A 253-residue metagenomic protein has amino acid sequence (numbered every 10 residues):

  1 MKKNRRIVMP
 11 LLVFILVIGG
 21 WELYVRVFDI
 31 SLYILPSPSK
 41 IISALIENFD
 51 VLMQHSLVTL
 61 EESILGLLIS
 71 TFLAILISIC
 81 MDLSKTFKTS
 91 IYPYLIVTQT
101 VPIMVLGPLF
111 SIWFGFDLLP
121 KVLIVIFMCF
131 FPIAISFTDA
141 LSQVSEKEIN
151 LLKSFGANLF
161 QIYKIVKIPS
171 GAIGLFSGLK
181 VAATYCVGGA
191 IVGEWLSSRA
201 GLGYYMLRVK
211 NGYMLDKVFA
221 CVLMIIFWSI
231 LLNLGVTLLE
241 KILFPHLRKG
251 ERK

Functional and structural regions predicted by a protein language model:
R5-V27: N-terminal signal-anchor transmembrane alpha helix
V27-L68: Periplasmic/extracellular loop-to-transmembrane helix junction in inner-membrane transport proteins
L65-L95: Transmembrane-helix boundary motif in ABC transporter permease subunits
K85, S177, F219-K253: C-terminal transmembrane helix and the adjacent membrane-cytosol boundary/short C-terminal tail of inner/organellar
I96-P132, D139-A140: Generic hydrophobic transmembrane alpha-helix motif, especially the helices
L123, F127, F160-V192: Transmembrane alpha-helices
A140-L175, M206: Short cytoplasmic-facing helical segments at TM-TM junctions of multi-pass membrane proteins
G178-S229, T237: Non-cytoplasmic
